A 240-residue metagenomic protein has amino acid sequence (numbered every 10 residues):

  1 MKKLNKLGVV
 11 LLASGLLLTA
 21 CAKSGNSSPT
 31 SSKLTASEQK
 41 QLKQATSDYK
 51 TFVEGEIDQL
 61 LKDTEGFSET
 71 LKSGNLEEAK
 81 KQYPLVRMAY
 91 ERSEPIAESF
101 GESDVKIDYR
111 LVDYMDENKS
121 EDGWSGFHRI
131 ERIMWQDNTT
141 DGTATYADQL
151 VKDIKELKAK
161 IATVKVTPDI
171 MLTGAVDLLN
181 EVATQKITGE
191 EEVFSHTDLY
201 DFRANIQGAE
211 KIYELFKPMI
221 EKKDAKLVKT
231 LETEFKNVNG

Functional and structural regions predicted by a protein language model:
M1-G8: Bacterial N-terminal signal peptides that target proteins for export
L12-A13: E2/UBC-UEV (E2-variant) core
L17-A20: C-terminal motif of bacterial Sec signal peptides marking the signal peptidase cleavage site
A22-S24: Bacterial signal peptide processing site
P29-G240: Mature extracytoplasmic or organellar-lumen-exposed domains after removal of signal/transit peptides
